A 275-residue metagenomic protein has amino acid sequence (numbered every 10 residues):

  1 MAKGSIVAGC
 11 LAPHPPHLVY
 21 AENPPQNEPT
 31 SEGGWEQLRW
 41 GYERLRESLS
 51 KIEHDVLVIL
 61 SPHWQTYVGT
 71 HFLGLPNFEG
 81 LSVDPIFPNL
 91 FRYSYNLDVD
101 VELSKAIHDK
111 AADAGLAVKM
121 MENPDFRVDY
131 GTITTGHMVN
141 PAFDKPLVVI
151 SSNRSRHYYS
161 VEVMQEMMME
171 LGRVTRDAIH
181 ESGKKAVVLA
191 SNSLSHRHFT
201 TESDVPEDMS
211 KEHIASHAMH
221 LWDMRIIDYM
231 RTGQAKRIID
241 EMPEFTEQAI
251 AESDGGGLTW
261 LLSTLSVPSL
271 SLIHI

Functional and structural regions predicted by a protein language model:
A2-K110, A114-V118: A short aromatic-anchored loop/beta-hairpin motif
E47-V56, D109-V118, P141-P146, R173-V187 (+1 more regions): Secondary-structure boundary elements
D55-S61, I150, K184-L194: Beta-strand elements within well-structured catalytic alpha/beta cores of enzymes that handle phosphate/sulfate esters
L116-L147: Conserved ATP-utilizing enzyme core subdomain
R127-G136, V149, R156-H180: Active-site glycine-rich loop that binds ribose-phosphate moieties when present
E162-S216: Active-site beta-strand/loop microenvironment that shapes enzyme catalytic pockets
V205-Q234: Gly/Ser/Thr-rich active-site loops/lids in small-molecule metabolic enzymes that frequently grip phosphoryl groups
I273-I275: Conserved small/polar residues in nucleotide/adenosyl-binding loops
